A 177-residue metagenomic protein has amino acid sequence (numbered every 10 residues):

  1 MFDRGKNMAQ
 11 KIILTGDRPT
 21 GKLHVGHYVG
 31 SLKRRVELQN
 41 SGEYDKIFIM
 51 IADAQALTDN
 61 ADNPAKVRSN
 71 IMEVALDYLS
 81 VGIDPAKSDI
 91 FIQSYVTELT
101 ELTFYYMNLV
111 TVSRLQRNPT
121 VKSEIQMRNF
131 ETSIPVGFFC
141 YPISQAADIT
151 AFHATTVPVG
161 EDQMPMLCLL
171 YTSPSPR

Functional and structural regions predicted by a protein language model:
M1-N7: Short, Lys/Arg-enriched N-terminal segments with co-localized hydrophobic residues within the first ~10-30 amino acids
F2, H27, P165, S173: Conserved nucleotide- and phosphate/pyrophosphate-binding catalytic cores in adenylate/nucleotidyl-handling enzymes
A9-A147: N-terminal Rossmann-like or analogous alpha/beta NTP/dinucleotide-binding catalytic cores that position adenine
D62-P64, T156-G160: Short, polar/flexible loop-turn hinges at active-site or ligand-entry regions and domain interfaces
A146-T155: Acidic/polar active-site rim loop that often engages polyanionic ligands
P158-L170: Glycine-rich ThDP/TPP pyrophosphate-binding loop and its adjacent helix/strand module within ThDP-dependent enzymes
Y171-R177: Conserved small/polar residues in nucleotide/adenosyl-binding loops
